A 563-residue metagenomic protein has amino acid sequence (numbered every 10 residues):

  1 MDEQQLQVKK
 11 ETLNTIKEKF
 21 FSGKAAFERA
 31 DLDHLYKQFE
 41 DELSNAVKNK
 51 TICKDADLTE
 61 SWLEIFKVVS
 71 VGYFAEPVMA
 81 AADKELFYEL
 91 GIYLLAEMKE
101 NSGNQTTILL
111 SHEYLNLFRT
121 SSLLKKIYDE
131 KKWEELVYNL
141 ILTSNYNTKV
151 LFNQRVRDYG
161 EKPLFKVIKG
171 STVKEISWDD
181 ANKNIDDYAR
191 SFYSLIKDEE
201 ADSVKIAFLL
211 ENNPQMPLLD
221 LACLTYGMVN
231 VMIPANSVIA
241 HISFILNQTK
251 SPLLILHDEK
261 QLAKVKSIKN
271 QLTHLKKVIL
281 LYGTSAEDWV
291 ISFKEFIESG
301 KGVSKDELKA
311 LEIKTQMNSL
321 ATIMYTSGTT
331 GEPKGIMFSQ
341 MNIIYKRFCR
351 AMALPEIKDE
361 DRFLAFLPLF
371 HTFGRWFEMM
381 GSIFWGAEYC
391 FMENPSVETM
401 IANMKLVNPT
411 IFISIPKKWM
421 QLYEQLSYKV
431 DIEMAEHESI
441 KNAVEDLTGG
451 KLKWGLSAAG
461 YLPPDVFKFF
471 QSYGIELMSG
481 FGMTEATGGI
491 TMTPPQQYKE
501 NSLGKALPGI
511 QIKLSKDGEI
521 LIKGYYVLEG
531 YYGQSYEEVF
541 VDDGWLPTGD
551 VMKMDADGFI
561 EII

Functional and structural regions predicted by a protein language model:
K9, E42, A46, W62 (+3 more regions): Structural core segment of the AMP-binding/adenylate-forming
K9, F21-A25, L262-M317, L426-D446: ANL superfamily adenylate-forming
G160-P163, K301-Y325, E332, E356-R362: Conserved pre-ATP/AMP-binding loop-to-beta segment of ANL
K174-I176, S191-S237, F366: Conserved AMP-binding/adenylate-forming
E175-D179, A321-R347: Conserved AMP-binding A3 loop
E298, T410-S414, Y423-Y498, Q511: Gly/Ser/Thr-rich phosphate-binding loop
I344-R362, L369-A443, K451: Conserved AMP-binding/adenylation subdomain of ANL enzymes
A506, K513-S515, E519-I563: Conserved ATP-binding/catalytic segment of the ANL
